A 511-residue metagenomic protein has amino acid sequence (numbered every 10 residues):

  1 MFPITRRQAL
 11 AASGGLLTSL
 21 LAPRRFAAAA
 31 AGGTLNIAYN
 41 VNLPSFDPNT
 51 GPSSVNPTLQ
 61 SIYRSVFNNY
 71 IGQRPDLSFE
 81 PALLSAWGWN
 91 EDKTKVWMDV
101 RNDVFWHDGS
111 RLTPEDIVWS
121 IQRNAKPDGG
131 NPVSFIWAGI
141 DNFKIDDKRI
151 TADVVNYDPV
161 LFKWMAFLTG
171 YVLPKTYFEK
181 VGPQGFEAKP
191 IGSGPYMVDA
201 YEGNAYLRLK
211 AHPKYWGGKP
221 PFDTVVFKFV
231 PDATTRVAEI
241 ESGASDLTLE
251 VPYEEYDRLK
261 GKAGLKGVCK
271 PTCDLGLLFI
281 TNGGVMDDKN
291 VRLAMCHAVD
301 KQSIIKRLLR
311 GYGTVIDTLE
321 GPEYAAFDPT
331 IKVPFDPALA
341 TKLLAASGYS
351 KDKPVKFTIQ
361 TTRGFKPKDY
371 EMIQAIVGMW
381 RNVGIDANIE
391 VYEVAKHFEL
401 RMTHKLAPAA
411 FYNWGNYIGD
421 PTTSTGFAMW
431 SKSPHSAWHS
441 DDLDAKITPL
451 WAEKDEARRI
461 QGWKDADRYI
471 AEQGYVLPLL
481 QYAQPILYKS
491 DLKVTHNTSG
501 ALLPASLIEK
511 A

Functional and structural regions predicted by a protein language model:
G15, F26, E202, V268 (+3 more regions): Detector for C-terminal structural segments
A38-E91, Q122, K189-S193: N-terminal lobe/hinge region of extracytoplasmic solute-binding protein
V41-Q60, L83-L84, S110, L161-G170 (+3 more regions): A structural "hinge/loop" feature
R64, R74-S78, F167-P220, T224 (+3 more regions): Gly/Pro-rich hinge or "lid" segments in bacterial periplasmic/extracellular proteins
A86-G130, T151-D153, E239, V285-M286: Aromatic- and charge-enriched surface segment that lines or borders ligand/interaction sites
G88, D99, V133-Y177: Surface-exposed binding/hinge segments that line and control ligand-binding clefts or catalytic entry sites
R208-P213, G261, D287-G378, N382 (+2 more regions): Append "and occasionally in soluble cytosolic enzymes with long acidic Gly/Pro-rich linkers
H212-R258, D386: Ligand-site clamp/hinge motif
